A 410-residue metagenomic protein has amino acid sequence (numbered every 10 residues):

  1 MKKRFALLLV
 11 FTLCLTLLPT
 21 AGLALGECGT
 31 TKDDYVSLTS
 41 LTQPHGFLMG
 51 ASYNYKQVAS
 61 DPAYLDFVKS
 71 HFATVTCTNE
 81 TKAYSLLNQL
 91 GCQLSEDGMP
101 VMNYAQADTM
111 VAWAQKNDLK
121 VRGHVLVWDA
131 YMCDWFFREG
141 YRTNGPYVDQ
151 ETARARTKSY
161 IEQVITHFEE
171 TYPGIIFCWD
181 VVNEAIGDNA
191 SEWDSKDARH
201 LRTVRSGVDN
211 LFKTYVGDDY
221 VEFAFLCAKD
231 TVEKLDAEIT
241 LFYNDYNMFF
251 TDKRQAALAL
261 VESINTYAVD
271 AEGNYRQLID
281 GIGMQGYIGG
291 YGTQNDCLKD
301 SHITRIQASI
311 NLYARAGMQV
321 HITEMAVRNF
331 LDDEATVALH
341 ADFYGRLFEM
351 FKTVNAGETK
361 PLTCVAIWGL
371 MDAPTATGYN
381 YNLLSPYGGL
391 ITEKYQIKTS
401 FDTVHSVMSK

Functional and structural regions predicted by a protein language model:
M1-R4: Positively charged n-region of N-terminal signal peptides that target proteins for export
L9-L17: Bacterial N-terminal signal peptides
L17-T30: Sec-dependent signal peptide cleavage junction
C28-T31, S52-A63, Y84-L86, Q93 (+6 more regions): Acidic-and-aromatic substrate-binding clefts and catalytic sites of carbohydrate-active enzymes
T31-E80, C92: N-terminal structural segment of carbohydrate-active enzymes
Y35, T39, L87, H167-E170 (+5 more regions): Aromatic-rich peripheral "rim/lid" segments of glycoside hydrolase catalytic domains that contact and position glycan
S70-C92, E96-M248, M318, V327-N329: Substrate-binding cleft and catalytic face of glycoside hydrolase catalytic domains, especially the flexible beta-alpha
Y104-A105, A112-K116, T214-N244, F249-D333 (+1 more regions): Glycoside hydrolase catalytic-domain groove-lining segments
